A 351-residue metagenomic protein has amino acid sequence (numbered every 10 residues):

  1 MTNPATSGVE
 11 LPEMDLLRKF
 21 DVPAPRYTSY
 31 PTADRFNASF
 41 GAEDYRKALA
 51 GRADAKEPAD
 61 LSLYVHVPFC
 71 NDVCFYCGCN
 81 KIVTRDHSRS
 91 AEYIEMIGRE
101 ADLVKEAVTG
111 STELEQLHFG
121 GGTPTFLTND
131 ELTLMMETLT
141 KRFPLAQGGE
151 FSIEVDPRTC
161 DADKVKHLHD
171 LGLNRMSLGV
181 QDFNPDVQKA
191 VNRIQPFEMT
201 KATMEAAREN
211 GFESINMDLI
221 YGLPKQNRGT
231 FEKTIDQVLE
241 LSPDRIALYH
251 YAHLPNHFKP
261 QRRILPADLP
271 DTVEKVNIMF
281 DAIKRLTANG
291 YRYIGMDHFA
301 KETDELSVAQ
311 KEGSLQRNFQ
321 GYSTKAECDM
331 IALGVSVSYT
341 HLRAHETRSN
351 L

Functional and structural regions predicted by a protein language model:
M1-S62: Flexible, acidic/Gly-rich N-terminal and inter-domain linker regions that tether and position cofactor-handling modules
T32, V73, I82-V83: A short secondary-structure junction motif
N37, C77, K81-T84: Cys/His-rich zinc-coordinating "finger/knuckle" motifs
A53-A55, V83-A107, E113-S349: C-terminal scaffold of the Radical SAM
A59-D60, N71, E327: A structure-centric signal for secondary-structure junctions around beta-strands
S62, F75, F151: Divalent metal-dependent hydrolysis catalytic cores, especially in the metallo-beta-lactamase
V65: Short active-site neighborhood of thiol/selenol oxidoreductases, capturing the structured segment around
P68-C79: Local cysteine-cluster metal-coordination motifs and their immediate loop/turn environment, predominantly Fe-S cluster
